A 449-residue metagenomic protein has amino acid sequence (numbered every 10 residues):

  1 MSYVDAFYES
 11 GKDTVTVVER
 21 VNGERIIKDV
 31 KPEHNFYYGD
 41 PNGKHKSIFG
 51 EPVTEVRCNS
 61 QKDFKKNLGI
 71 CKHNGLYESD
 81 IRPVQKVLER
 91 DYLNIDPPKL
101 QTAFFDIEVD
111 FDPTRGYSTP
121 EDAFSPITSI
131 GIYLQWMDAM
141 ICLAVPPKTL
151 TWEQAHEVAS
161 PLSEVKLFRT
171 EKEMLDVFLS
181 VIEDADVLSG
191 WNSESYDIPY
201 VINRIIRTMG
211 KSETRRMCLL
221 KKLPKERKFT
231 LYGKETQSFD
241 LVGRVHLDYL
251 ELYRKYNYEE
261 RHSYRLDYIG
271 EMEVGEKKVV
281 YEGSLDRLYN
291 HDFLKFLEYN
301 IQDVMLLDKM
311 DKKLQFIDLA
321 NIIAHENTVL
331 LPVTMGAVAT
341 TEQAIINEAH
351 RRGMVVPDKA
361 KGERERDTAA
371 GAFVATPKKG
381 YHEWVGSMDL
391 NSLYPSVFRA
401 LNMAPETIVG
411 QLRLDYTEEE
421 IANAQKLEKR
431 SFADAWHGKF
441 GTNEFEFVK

Functional and structural regions predicted by a protein language model:
M1-R82, E183, R207-D240, G275 (+7 more regions): Non-catalytic nucleic-acid-binding interfaces of large nucleic-acid enzymes and RNP effectors
Y3-K46, Q85, E89-V187: Conserved RNase H-like, two-metal-ion catalytic cores of nucleic-acid enzymes
C71, Y77-D80, L390-L393, M403-A404 (+1 more regions): Conserved catalytic core of nucleic-acid polymerases
D112-R115, I141-C142, I198-P199, K255-N257 (+6 more regions): Short helix/loop capping segments that flank catalytic or ligand/cofactor-binding pockets
T119-E121, P199-S212, A324-H325, A400-T407: Short secondary-structure boundary/capping segments
A139-L143, T149-V165, R169, L188 (+5 more regions): Active-site-proximal helix-loop-helix substrate-binding element of RNase H-like nuclease domains
D186-E194: Short glycine-rich phosphate-binding loop at a beta-alpha junction
R287-L414, E418-E419, N423: Common nucleic-acid-contacting/processivity interface regions adjacent to the catalytic cores of nucleic-acid enzymes
